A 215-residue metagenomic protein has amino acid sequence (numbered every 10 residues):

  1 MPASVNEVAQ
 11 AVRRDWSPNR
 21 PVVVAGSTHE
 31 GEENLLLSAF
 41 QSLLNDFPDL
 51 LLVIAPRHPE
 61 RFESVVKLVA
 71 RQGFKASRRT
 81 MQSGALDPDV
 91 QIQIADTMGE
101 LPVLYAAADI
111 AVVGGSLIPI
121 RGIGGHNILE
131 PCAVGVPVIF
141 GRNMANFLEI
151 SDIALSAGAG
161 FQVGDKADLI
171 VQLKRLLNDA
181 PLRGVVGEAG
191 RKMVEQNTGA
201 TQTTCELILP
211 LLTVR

Functional and structural regions predicted by a protein language model:
M1-R215: Nucleotide-activated sugar donor-binding and catalytic core shared by glycosyltransferases and related lipid-linked
